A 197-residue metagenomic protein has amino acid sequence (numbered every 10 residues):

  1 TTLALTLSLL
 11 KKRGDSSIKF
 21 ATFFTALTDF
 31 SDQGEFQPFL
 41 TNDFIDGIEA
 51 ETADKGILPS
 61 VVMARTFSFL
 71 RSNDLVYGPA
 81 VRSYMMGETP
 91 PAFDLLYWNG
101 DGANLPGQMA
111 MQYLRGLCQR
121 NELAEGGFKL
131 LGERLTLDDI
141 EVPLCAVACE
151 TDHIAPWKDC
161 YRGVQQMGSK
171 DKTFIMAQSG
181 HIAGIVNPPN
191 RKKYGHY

Functional and structural regions predicted by a protein language model:
T1: Catalytic nucleophile serine of serine hydrolases, specifically the conserved "nucleophile elbow" pentapeptide
L5-A110: Alpha/beta-hydrolase-fold enzymes
L9-K12, Q119, H153, Q166-S169: Short, well-ordered loop/turn and helix-capping segments at boundaries between secondary-structure elements and domains
N99-L135, V142-P143: Mobile cap/lid helix-loop segments that gate and shape the active-site cleft of serine hydrolases
L114, G163, M167-Y197: Catalytic histidine neighborhood in serine/cysteine hydrolases with alpha/beta-hydrolase-type architecture
I140, A146-A148, D152: Short beta-strand/loop motif that positions the catalytic acidic residue of the alpha/beta-hydrolase fold
H153-D159: Conserved alpha/beta-hydrolase "acid-adjacent" motif
